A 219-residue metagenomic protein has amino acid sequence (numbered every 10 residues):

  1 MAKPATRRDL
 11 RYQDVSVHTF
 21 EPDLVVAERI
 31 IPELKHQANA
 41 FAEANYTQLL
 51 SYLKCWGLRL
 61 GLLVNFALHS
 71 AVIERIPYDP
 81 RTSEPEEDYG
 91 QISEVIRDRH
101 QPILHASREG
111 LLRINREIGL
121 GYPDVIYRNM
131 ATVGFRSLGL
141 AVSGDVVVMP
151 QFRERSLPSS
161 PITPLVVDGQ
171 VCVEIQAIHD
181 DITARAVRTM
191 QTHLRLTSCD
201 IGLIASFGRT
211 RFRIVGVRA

Functional and structural regions predicted by a protein language model:
M1-R29, H69-P80, L112, R116 (+5 more regions): Active-site metal-binding core of divalent-cation-utilizing nuclease and nuclease-like domains
Y12-D14, F41, Y46, S93 (+2 more regions): Short, structured coil/loop segments at alpha-helix boundaries
I31-S83, Q176-A219: Nucleic-acid nuclease catalytic cores
A38-F41, I96, H100, L120 (+2 more regions): Alpha-helix initiation/capping motif
D79-G119: Interdomain/boundary linker segments immediately adjacent to catalytic/signaling cores
